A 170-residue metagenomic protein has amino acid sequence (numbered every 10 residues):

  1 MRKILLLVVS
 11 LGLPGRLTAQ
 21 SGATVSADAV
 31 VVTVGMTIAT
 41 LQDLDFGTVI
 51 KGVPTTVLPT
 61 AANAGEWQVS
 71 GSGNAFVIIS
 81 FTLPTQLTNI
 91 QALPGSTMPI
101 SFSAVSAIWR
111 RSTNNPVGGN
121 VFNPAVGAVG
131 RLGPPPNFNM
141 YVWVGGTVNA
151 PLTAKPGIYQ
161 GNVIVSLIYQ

Functional and structural regions predicted by a protein language model:
I4-L13: Sec-dependent N-terminal signal peptides
L7-V8, V25, P116: Intrinsically disordered, low-complexity segments enriched in polar/charged small residues
L13-A19: Sec/Tat signal peptide C-region and signal peptidase I cleavage site
A19-S96, V129-Q170: N-terminal small/polar-rich segments of proteins
I90-R131: Terminal beta-strand-rich extracellular "head" domains that mediate receptor/glycan or other ligand binding
